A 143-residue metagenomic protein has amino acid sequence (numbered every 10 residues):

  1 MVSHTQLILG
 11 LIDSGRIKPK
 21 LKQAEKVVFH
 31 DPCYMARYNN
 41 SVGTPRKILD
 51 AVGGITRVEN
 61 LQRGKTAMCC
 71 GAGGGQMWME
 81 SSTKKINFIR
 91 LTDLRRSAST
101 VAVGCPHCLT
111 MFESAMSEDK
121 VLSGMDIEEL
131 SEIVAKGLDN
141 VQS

Functional and structural regions predicted by a protein language model:
M1-S143: Iron-sulfur cluster-binding electron-transfer modules in prokaryotic oxidoreductases
